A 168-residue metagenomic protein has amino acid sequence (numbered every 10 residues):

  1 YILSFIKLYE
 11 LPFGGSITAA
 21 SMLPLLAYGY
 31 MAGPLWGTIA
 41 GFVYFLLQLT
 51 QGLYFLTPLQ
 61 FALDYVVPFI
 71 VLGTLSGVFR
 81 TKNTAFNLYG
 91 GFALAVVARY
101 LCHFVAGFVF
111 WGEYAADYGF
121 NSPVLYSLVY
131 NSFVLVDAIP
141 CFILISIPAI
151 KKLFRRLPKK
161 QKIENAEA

Functional and structural regions predicted by a protein language model:
Y1-I2, A40, Q60-F108: Short helix-perturbing small/polar motifs within transmembrane alpha-helices
Y1-M31, W36: Hydrophobic transmembrane alpha-helices
L3-I17, F42-G77, E113-A115: Interfacial aromatic-anchored transmembrane helix boundaries in multi-pass membrane proteins
S4, H103, G107-A115, I145-I150: Juxtamembrane/transmembrane-helix interface segments of polytopic membrane transporters
L23, P34-F42, P58-A62, Y89-L94 (+1 more regions): Hydrophobic alpha-helical transmembrane segments
G29, G37, G41, F45 (+6 more regions): Small-residue faces within membrane-embedded alpha-helices
Y30-A32, T74-K82, I147-R156: Structural signal for the C-terminal ends of transmembrane alpha-helices and the immediately following loop
S122-A168: Alpha-helical transmembrane segments and their cytosolic interface
